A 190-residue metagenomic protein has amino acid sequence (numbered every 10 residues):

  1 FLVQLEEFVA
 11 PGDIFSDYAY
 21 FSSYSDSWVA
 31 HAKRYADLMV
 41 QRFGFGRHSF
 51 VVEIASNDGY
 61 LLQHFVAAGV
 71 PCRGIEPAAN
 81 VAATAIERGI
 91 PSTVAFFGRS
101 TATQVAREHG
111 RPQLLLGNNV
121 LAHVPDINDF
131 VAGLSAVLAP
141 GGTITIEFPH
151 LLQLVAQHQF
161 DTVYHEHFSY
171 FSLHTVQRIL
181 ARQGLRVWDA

Functional and structural regions predicted by a protein language model:
V3-T84, Y164: Extended interfacial segments that mediate partner engagement and assembly in macromolecular machines
F45-G46, A106-G110: Glycine-rich phosphate-binding loop signature in dinucleotide/nucleotide-binding domains
G89-Q104: Conserved SAM-binding strand-loop segment of SAM-dependent methyltransferases
Q113-L116: A conserved beta-strand element that flanks and buttresses the S-adenosyl-L-methionine
V120: Hydrophobic adenine-recognition pocket in adenosine-nucleotide-binding enzymes
N128-T143: A short glycine-rich, Lys/Arg-flanked "PGG" loop and its adjoining helix->strand segment in the class I
I146-S169, L173-T175: Short, glycine-/aromatic-enriched active-site segment of Class I SAM-dependent methyltransferases
L185-A190: Conserved S-adenosyl-L-methionine
